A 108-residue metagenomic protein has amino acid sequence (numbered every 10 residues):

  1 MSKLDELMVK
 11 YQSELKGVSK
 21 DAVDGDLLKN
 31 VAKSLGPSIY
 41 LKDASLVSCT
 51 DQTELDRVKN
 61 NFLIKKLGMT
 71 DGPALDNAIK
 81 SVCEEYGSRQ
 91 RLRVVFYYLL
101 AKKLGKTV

Functional and structural regions predicted by a protein language model:
M1, N30, E84-S88: Alpha-helical interaction segments
S2-N61, L67: Core of compact, soluble alpha-helical bundle domains
L7-G17, D71-S88: Short amphipathic alpha-helical segments and their helix-coil junctions
L27, V31, E54, A74 (+2 more regions): Residue-level detector of well-ordered alpha-helical segments, enriched for hydrophobic/aromatic packing positions
T53, K65-M69, Y86-Q90: Short gly/ser-rich anion-binding loops that grip negatively charged ligand groups
N77-V108: Short, compact, well-ordered microdomains
